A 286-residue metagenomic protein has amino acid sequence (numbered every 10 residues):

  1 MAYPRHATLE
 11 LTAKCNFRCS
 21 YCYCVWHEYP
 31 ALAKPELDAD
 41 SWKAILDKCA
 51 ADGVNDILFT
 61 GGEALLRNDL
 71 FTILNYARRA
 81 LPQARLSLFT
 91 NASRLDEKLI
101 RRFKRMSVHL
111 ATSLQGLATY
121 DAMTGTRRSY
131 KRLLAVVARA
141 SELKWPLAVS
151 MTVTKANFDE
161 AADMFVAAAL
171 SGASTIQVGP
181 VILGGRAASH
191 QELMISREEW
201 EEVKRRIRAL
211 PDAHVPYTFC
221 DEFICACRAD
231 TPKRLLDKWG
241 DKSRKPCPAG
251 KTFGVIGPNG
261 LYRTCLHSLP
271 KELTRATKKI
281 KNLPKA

Functional and structural regions predicted by a protein language model:
M1-T8, R18, A51-G53, K238-D241 (+1 more regions): N-terminal [4Fe-4S]-dependent radical SAM core
A2-L37: Canonical Radical SAM [4Fe-4S] cluster-binding loop centered on the CxxxCxxC motif and its immediate flanking residues
E28-L32, A118-T124, G184-H190: A short acidic, helix-capping loop that chelates divalent metal ions and anchors anionic groups
A33-L37, T124-S129, Q191-E199: Alpha-helix N-cap and loop-to-helix initiation/capping positions
A39-F59, R67-V181: Radical SAM/AdoMet-radical enzyme domain recognition
R67-D69, I73, L81-A84, P146-S150 (+2 more regions): Short acidic, glycine/proline-enriched helix-loop-strand junctions
K144, E198-L236, L261-A286: C-terminal accessory region of radical SAM enzymes
I256-G257: Short, acidic, Ser/Thr-enriched surface-loop or helix-capping motifs
